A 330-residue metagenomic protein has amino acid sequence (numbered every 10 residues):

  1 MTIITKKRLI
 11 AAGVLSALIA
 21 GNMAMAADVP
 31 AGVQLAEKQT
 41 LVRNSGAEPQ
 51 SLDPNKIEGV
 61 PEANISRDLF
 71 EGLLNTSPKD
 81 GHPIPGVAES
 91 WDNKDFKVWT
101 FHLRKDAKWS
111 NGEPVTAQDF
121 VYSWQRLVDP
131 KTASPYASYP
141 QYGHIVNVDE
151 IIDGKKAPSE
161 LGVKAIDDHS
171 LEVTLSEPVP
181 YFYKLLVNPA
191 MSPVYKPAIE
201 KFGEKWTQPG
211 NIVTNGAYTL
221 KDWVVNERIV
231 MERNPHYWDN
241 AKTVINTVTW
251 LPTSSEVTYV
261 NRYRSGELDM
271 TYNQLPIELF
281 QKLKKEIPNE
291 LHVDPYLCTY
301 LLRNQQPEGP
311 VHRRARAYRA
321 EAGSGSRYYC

Functional and structural regions predicted by a protein language model:
T2-M25: Gram-negative bacterial Sec-dependent N-terminal signal peptides
I3, M25-G32, K79, T100 (+3 more regions): Extracytoplasmic/periplasmic ligand-capture domains
A26-T40, I84-P85, W109-L175, K196-L220 (+2 more regions): Surface-exposed, Gly/Pro/Thr- and Asp/Glu-enriched linker/hinge segments that connect structured elements
L41-S45, T271: Short, well-ordered beta-strand segments
N44-D95, N211-T214: N-terminal lobe/hinge region of extracytoplasmic solute-binding protein
A47-A63, G86-V87, E113, P135 (+3 more regions): A structural "hinge/loop" feature
E48-P49, D106-A107, P178: Acidic glycine-/aspartate-rich tracts in secreted/extracellular proteins
S77, H82, D149, A157-E160 (+3 more regions): Gly/Pro-rich hinge or "lid" segments in bacterial periplasmic/extracellular proteins
